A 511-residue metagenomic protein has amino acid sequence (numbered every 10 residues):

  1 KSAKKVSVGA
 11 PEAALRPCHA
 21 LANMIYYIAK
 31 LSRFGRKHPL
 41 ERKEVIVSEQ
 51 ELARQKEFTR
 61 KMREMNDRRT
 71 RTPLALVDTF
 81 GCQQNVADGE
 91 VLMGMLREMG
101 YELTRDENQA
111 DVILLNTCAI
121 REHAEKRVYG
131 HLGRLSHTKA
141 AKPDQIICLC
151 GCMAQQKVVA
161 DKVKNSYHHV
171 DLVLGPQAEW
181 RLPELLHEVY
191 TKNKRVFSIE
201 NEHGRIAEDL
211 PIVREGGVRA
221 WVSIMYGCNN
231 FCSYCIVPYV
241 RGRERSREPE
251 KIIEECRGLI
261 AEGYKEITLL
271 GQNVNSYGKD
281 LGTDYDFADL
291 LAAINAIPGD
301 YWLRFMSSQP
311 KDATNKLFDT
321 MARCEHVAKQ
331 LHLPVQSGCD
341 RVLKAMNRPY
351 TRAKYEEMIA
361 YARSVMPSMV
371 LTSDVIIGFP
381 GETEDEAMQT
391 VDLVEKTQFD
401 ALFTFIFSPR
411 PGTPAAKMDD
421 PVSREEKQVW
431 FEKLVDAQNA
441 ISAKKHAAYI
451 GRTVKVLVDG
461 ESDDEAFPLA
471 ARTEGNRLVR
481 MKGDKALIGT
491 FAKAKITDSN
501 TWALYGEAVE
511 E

Functional and structural regions predicted by a protein language model:
S2-V8: Extreme N-terminal basic, low-complexity initiation segments that serve as generic localization/processing leaders
K4, H19, N23-R36: Short, positively charged and aromatic/hydrophobic N-terminal segments
A13-H19: N-terminal polybasic/positive-inside topogenic patches
I28-Y277, K316, L331, A353-S364 (+4 more regions): Proteins enriched for Cys/Gly/acidic motifs involved in redox and nucleic-acid/cofactor modification
R36-P39, V45, K417-E511: Terminal RNA-binding accessory module
C82, G278-G299, M346-P349, P409-A440: Radical SAM enzyme [4Fe-4S]-AdoMet core and its adjacent flexible, acidic and glycine-rich loops/tails across
I147-L149, Q156-V158, A261-E384, E395: Conserved SAM/AdoMet-binding glycine-rich loop
C232, I252, L269, F305 (+7 more regions): Conserved, mostly hydrophobic/aromatic
